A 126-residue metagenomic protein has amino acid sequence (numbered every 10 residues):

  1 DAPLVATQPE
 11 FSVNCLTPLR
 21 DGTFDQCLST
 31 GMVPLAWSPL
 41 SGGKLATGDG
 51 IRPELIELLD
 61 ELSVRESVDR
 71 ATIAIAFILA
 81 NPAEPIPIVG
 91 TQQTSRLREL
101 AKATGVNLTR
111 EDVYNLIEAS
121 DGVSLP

Functional and structural regions predicted by a protein language model:
D1-L125: Beta/alpha (TIM)-barrel catalytic core signal, keyed to glycine-rich beta->alpha loops juxtaposed to Asp/Glu that bind
